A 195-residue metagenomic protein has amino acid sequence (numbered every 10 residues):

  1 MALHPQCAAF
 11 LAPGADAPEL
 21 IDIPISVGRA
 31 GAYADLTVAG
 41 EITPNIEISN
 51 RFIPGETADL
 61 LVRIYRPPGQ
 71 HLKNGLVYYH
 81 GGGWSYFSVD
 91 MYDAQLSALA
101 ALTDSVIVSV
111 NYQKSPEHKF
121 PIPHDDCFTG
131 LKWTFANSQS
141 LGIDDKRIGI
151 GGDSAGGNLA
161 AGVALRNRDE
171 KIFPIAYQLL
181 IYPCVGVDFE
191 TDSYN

Functional and structural regions predicted by a protein language model:
M1-Y65: A glycine/proline-hinged amphipathic helix-loop "lid/cap" segment that gates access to hydrophobic ligand pockets
V62, L72-G82: Short beta-strand element of the alpha/beta-hydrolase
D90-V110: Short amphipathic alpha-helix adjacent to the substrate-entry channel of hydrolases
H118-S140: Alpha/beta-hydrolase active-site loop
F135-I150, E170: Gly/Ser-rich "nucleophile elbow"/oxyanion-hole loop immediately N-terminal to the catalytic nucleophile in hydrolases
I150-G152, I181: Short beta-strand immediately N-terminal to the catalytic nucleophile in serine-hydrolase-like folds
G152, G156, A160: Gly/Ala-rich beta-loop-alpha elbow adjacent to hydrolase catalytic centers
L165-N195: Hydrolase active-site cap/lid region
